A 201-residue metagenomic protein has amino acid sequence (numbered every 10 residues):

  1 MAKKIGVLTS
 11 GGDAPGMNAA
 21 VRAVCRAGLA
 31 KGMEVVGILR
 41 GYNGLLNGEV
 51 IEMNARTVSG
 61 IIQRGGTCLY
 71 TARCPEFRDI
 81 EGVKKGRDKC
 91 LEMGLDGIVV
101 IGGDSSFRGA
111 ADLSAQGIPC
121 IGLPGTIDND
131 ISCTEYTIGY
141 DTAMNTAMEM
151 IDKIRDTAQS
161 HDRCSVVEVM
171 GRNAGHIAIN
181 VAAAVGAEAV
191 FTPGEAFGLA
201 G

Functional and structural regions predicted by a protein language model:
M1, G28, S59-Q63, K89-G94 (+4 more regions): Solvent-exposed alpha-helices and their adjacent loops that cap or buttress functional pockets in soluble metabolic
M1-L46: N-terminal phosphate-binding or glycine-rich loops at protein starts, especially the Walker A/P-loop of NTPases
K4-G11, C68-A72, G97-V100, S165-E168: Short glycine-rich or small-residue beta-strand-to-loop segments that form or flank ligand, phosphate, metal/Fe-S
S10-D13, I38-G44, R73-C74, G103-S105 (+4 more regions): Short, ordered loop/turn segments at secondary-structure junctions
D13-V24, L46, I80-E81, I98-A111 (+4 more regions): Short glycine/serine/threonine-rich phosphate/pyrophosphate-binding segments that cradle anionic phosphate groups
L45-V100, S105-S106, I138-M150: Glycine-rich oxoanion-binding loops at beta->alpha junctions
V100-G102, A110-D112, P119, Y140-H161 (+1 more regions): Accessory alpha-helical/coil subdomains and C-terminal extensions that flank or cap enzyme catalytic cores
